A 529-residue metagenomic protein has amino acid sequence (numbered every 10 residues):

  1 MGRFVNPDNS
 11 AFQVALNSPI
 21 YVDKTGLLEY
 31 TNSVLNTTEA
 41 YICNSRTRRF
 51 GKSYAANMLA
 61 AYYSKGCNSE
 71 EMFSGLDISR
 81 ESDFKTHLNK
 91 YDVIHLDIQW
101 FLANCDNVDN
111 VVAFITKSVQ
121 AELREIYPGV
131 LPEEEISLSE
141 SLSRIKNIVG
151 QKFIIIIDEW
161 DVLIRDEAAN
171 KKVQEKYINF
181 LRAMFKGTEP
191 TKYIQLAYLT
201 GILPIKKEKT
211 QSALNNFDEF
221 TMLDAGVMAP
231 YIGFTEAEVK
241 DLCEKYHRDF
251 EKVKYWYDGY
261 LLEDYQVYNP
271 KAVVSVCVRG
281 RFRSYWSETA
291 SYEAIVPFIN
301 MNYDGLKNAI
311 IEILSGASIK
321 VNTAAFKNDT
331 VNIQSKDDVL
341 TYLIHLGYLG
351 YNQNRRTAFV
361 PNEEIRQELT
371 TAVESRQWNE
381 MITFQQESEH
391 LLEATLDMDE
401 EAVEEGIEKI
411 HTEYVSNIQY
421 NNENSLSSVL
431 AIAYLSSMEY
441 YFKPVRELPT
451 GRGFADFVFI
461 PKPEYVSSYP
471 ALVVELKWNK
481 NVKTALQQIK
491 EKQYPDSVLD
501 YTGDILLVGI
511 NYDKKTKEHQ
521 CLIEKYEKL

Functional and structural regions predicted by a protein language model:
M1-N422, S437-Y441, V445: Phosphate-binding site recognition
I154, P470-V474, L506: Structural motif
Q174-F180, W478-P495: Mg2+/Mn2+-dependent nuclease catalytic core
M184-T191, T341-L349, A431-S436, Q488-V508: Metal-dependent nuclease catalytic cores in nucleic-acid-processing enzymes, especially RNase H-like/related
L430, A455-P461, Y469-K480, K492: Conserved catalytic cores of phosphodiester-cleaving nucleases, focusing on short active-site segments
P444-Y465: Catalytic centers of nucleases
S497, G503-L529: Domain-level recognition of nuclease-like catalytic cores that cleave nucleotide substrates
